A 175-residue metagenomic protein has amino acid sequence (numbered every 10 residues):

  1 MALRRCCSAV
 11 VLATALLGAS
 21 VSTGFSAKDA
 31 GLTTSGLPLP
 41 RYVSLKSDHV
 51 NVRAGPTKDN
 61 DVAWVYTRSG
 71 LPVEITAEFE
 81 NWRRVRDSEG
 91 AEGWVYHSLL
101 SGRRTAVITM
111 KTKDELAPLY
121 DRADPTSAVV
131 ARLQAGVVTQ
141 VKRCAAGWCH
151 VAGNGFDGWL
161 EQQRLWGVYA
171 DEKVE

Functional and structural regions predicted by a protein language model:
M1-V11: Bacterial N-terminal signal peptides that target proteins for export
A9-A19: Bacterial N-terminal signal peptides
G24-A54, V65-S69, T76-F79, R86-S88 (+5 more regions): SH3-family beta-barrel domains
D61-V62: Beta-strand-rich domains and repeat architectures in extracellular enzymes and scaffolds, especially beta-propellers
C149: Surface-exposed aromatic
